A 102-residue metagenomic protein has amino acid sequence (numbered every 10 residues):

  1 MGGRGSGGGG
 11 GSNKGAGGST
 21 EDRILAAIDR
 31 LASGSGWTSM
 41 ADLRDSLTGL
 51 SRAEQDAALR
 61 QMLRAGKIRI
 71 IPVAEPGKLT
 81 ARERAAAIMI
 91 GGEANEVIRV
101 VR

Functional and structural regions predicted by a protein language model:
M1, S51, L79-A81: Alpha-helix initiation/capping motif
M1-R23: Long, low-complexity, charged/polar intrinsically disordered regions in eukaryotic proteins
G17-G36, M40-A41, L59: Positively charged, polyanion-binding regions of nucleic-acid-associated proteins
L31-S35, E54, G66-R69: Short secondary-structure junctions and interdomain/linker hinges
M40-R52: Short helix-coil junctions and helix-kink-helix linkers
G49-Q61: Short amphipathic alpha-helical interaction segments
R60-R102: Charged low-complexity interaction tracts in eukaryotic proteins
